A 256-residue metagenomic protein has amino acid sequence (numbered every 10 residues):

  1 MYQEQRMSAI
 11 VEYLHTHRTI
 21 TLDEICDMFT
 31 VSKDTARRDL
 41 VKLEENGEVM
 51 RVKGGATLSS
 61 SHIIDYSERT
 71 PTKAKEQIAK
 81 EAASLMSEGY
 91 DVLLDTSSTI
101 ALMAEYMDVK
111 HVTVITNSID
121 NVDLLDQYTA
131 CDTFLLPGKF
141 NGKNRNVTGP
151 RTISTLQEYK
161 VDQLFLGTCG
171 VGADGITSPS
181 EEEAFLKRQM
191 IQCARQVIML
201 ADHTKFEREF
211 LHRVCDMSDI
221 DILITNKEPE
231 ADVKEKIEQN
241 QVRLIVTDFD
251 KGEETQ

Functional and structural regions predicted by a protein language model:
Y2, E12, T19-I25, D123-Q256: Conserved phosphate- and dinucleotide-binding cores of soluble alpha/beta proteins, encompassing both enzyme active
Y2-A9, Y13-D23, M28, K33-S98 (+3 more regions): HTH-adjacent hinge/linker in prokaryotic transcriptional regulators
D65-Y66, L93, I100, S178 (+2 more regions): Amphipathic, positively biased hydrophobic alpha-helical segments used for protein targeting and membrane insertion
S98-T99, N121: A generic "binding-loop/recognition-motif" signal
